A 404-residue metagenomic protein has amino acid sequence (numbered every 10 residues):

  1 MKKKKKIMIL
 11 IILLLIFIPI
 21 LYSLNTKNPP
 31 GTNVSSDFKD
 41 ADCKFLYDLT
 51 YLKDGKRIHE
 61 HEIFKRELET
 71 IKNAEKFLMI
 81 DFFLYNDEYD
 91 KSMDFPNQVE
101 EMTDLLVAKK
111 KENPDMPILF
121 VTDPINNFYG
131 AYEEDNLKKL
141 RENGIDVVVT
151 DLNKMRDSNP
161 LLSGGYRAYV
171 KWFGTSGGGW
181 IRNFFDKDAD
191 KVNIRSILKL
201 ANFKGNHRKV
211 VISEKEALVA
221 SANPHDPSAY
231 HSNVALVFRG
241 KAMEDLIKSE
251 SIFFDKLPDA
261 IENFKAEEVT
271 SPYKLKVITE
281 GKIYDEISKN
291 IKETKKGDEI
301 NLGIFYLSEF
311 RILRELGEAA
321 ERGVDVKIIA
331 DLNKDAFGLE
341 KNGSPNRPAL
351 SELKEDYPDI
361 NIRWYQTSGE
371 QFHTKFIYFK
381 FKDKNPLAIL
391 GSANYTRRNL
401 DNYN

Functional and structural regions predicted by a protein language model:
K2-F64, K72, Y89-M93, E100-E216 (+2 more regions): PLD/PLD-like phosphodiesterase catalytic module centered on the HKD motif
T70-M79, Y284-E299, E318-A320: Secondary-structure "cap/kink" motif recognition
L78, F82, K110, G144 (+2 more regions): Sec/Tat-exported extracytoplasmic proteins
M79-K91: Nucleotide-activated donor-dependent transferases that construct or modify glycoconjugates
L218-L246, L387-N404: Segments surrounding the PLD/"HKD" phosphodiesterase catalytic module and close analogs
K241-I287: Active-site cores of enzymes that catalyze phosphoryl transfer or operate on phosphate-rich substrates
K265, S271-I278, E286-K289, R311-I328: Extracytoplasmic/luminal low-complexity segments enriched in Pro/Gly and acidic/polar residues that act as flexible
L302-L307: Long, repeat-rich segments with strong aromatic
